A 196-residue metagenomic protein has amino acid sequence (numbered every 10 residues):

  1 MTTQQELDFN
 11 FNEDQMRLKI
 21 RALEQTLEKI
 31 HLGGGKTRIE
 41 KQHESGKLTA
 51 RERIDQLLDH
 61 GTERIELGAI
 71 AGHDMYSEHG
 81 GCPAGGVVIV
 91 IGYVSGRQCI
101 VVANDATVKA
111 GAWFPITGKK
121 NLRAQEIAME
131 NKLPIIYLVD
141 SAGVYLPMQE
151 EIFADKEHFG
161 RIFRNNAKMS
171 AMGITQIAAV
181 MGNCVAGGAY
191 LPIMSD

Functional and structural regions predicted by a protein language model:
M1-A178, N183, G187, M194-D196: Terminal-region recognition feature
